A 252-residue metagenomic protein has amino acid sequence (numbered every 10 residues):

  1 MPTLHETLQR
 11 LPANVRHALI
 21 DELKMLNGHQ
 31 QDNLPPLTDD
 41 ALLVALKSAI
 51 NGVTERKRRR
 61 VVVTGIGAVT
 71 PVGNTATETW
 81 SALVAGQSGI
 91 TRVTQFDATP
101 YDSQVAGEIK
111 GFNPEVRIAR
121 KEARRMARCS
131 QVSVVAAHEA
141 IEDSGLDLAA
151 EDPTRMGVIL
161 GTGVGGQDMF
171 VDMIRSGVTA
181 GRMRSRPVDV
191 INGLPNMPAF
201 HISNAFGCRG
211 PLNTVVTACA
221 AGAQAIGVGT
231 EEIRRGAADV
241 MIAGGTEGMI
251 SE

Functional and structural regions predicted by a protein language model:
P2-T7, L11-E122, S144: ACP-dependent fatty acid/polyketide chain-elongation machinery
H5, H17-D21, L43, W80 (+5 more regions): Predominant activation on well-ordered alpha-helical scaffold segments within soluble catalytic domains
N51-G52, K57-R58, V72-N74, A85-V93 (+2 more regions): Acyl-thioester C-C bond-transforming condensing/cleaving domain
W80, C129-S133, G163-V164, M173-R175: N-terminal start-of-chain detector that recognizes signal peptides and the immediate post-cleavage beginning
Q95-L146, L160, M169, P195-R209: A glycine- and small-residue-enriched flexible loop/hinge segment at structural boundaries
